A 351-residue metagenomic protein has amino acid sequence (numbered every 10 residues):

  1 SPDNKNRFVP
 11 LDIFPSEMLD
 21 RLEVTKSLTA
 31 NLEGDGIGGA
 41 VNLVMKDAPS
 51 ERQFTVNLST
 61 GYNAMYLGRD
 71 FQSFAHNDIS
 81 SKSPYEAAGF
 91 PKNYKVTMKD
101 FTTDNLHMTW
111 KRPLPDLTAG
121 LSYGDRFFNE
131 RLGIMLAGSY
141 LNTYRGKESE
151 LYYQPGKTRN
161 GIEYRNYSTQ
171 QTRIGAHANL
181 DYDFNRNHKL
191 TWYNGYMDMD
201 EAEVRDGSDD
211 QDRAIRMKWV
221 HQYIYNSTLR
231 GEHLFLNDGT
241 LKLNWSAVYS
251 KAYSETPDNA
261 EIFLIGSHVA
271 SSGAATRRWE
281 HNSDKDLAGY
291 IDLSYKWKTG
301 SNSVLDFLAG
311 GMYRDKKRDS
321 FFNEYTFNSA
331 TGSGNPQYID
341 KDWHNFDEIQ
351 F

Functional and structural regions predicted by a protein language model:
S1-K26, F71-S73: Short acidic/polar hinge/loop motifs at secondary-structure boundaries that mediate gating or recognition
N6, L106-T109, R159-N166, Q211-K218 (+1 more regions): Extracellular loop and loop/strand-boundary signature of outer-membrane beta-barrel proteins
I13-V56: A beta-strand signature from Gram-negative outer-membrane beta-barrel systems, especially the internal plug domain
K26, M45, L121, D125-F127 (+3 more regions): Residue-level signature of outer-membrane beta-barrel architecture
Y66-L114, V269-S272, D319-F351: Flexible glycine-rich, low-complexity coil/linker segments exposed to the extracellular/periplasmic environment
Q72-D78, E148-R159, E203-R213, N259-H268 (+1 more regions): Flexible, surface-exposed loop regions and adjacent strand-edge segments of Gram-negative outer-membrane beta-barrel
T103-R205, Y225-S227: Transmembrane beta-barrel wall of Gram-negative outer-membrane proteins
D183-M197, V220-F351: Face-selective signature of the C-terminal outer-membrane beta-barrel domain
